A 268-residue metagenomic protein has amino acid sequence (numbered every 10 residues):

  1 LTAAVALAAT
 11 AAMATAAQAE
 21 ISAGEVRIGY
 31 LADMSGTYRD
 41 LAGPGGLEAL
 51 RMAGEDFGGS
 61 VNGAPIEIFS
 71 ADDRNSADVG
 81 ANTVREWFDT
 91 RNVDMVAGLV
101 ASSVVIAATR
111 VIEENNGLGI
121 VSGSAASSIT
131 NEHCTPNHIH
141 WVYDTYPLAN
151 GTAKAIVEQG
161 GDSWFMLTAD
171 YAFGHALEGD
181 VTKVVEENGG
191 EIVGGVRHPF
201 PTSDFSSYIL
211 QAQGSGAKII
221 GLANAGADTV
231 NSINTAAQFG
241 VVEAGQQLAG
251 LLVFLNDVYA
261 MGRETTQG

Functional and structural regions predicted by a protein language model:
L1-A17: Gram-negative bacterial Sec-dependent N-terminal signal peptides
I21, E25, D40-G46, D56 (+4 more regions): Beta-alpha junction/loop-to-helix N-cap segments that form part of ligand/metal-binding clefts
E25-G43, L99, S163-L167: Short beta-strand segments enriched in small/hydrophobic residues
L31-M34, A71-R74, G98-A101, S122-A125 (+5 more regions): Active-site-proximal beta-strand/loop segments in catalytic clefts of secreted hydrolases
T37-E48, A172-A176: Glycine- and acidic-residue-enriched helix-capping/strand-helix junction motifs
N82, S127-S128, P136-V241: Extracellular/periplasmic Venus flytrap/periplasmic-binding protein
W87, R91-V100, I120-S122, S163-T168 (+3 more regions): Periplasmic-binding protein-like
A236-G268: Extracellular/periplasmic periplasmic-binding protein-like sensory domains
